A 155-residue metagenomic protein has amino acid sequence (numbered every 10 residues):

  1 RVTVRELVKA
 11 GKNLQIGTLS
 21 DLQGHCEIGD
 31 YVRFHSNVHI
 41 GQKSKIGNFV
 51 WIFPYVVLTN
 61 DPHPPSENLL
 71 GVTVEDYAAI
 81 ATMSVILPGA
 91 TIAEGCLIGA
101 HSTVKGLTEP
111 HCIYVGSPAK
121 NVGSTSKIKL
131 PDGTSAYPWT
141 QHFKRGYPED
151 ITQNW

Functional and structural regions predicted by a protein language model:
R1, R5-E6, G11-K12, I16-T18 (+16 more regions): Left-handed beta-helix
P54-D61, K129-D132, A136: Short glycine/proline- and charge-enriched loop/turn segments that cap or connect secondary-structure elements
P62-P64, A90, S124-S126: Conserved catalytic-core motifs of eukaryotic protein kinase domains, centered on the activation segment
P110-S135: Conserved beta-strand-loop-alpha-helix hinge in the C-terminal portion of ABC ATPase nucleotide-binding domains
D132-W155: Acidic/histidine-enriched, glycine/proline-rich intrinsically disordered or flexible terminal extensions
